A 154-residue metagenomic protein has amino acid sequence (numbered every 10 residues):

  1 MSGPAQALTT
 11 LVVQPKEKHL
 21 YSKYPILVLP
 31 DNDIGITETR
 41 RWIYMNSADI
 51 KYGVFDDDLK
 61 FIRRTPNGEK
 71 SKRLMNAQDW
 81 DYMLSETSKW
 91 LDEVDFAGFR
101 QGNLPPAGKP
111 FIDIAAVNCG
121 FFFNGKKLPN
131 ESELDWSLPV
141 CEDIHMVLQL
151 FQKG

Functional and structural regions predicted by a protein language model:
M1-L8: N-proximal low-complexity "stem/linker" segments adjacent to membrane-targeting elements
A5, S47-A48, D92: Residue-level preference for short coil/turn positions at secondary-structure junctions
L11-F55, K60-N76: Active-site-proximal specificity loops/subdomain of glycosyltransferases
F61-I144: Conserved catalytic core of nucleotide-sugar-dependent glycosyltransferases
M146-Q149: Short active-site alpha-helical segment characteristic of glycosyltransferases and processive polysaccharide synthases
K153-G154: Short, intrinsically disordered, charge-balanced linker/junction segments flanking boundaries in proteins
